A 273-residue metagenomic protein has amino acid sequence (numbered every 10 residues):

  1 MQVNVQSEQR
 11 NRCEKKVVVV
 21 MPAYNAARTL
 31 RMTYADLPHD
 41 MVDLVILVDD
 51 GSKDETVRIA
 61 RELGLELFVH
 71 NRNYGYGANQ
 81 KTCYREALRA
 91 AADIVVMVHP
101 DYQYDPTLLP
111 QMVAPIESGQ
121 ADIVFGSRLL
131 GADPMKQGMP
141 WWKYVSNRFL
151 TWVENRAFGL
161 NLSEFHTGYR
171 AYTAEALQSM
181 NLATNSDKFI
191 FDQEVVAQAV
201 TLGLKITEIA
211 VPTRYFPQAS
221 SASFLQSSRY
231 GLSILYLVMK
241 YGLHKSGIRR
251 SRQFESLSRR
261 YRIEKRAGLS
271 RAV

Functional and structural regions predicted by a protein language model:
M1-C13, G159, A183-V273: Hydrophobic helical membrane-anchoring modules
V18-P22, V69: Short hydrophobic beta-strand elements that form part of the catalytic alpha/beta core underpinning NDP-sugar/donor
Y24-H39: Short, well-formed alpha-helical segments that are part of the catalytic scaffolds of diverse glycosyltransferases
A26-T29, S52, D105: Donor nucleotide-sugar binding loop of glycosyltransferases
D49-V57: A conserved acidic beta->alpha catalytic loop
G51, G75, Q103: A short, conserved beta-strand element in the Rossmann-like catalytic core that flanks the donor/metal-binding loop
H70-R89, P106-F189, F216-S228, L232-L235: Acceptor/aglycone-binding surface of glycosyltransferases and processive sugar-polymer synthases
A92-Q103: Short beta-strand-to-loop acidic/aromatic patch adjacent to the donor-nucleotide binding site
